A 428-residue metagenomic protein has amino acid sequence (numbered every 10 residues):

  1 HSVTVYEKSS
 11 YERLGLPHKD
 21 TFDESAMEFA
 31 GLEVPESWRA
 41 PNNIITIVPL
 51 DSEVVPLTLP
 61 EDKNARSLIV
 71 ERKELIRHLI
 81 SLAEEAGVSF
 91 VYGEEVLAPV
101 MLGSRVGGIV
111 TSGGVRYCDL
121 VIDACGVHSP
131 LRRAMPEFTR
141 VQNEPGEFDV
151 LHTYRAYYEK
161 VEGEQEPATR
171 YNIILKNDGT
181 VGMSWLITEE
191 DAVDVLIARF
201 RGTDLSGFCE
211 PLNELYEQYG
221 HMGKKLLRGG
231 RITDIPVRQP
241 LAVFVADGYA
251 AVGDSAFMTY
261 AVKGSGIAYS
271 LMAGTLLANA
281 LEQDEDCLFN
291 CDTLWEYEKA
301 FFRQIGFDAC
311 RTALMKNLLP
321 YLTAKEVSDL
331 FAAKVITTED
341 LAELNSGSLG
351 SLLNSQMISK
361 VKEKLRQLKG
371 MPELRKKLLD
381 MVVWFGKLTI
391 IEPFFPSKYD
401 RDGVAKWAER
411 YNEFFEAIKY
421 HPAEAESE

Functional and structural regions predicted by a protein language model:
H1-V5: N-terminal Rossmann-like FAD-binding beta1-loop-alpha1 element of flavoenzymes
Y6, I122, G253: Active-site flanking residues adjacent to catalytic metal/cofactor-binding acidic residues
K8-D51: N-terminal FAD cofactor-binding segment of flavoenzymes
E53-E71, G108, E189-R199: Helix-loop-beta segment of a Rossmann-like dinucleotide-binding subdomain
L57, K176-M183, I187-P240, A246-D247 (+1 more regions): Mobile, glycine/GP-rich and aromatic-enriched active-site lid/loop segments adjacent to catalytic centers
L82-M222, F257: Predominantly flavin-linked oxidoreductase catalytic cores and closely associated redox partners
V96, T203-A300, Q304, A313: FAD/FMN-dependent oxidoreductases across multiple families
E282-E428: C-terminal helical "tail/cap" subdomain of flavin- and related membrane-associated enzymes
